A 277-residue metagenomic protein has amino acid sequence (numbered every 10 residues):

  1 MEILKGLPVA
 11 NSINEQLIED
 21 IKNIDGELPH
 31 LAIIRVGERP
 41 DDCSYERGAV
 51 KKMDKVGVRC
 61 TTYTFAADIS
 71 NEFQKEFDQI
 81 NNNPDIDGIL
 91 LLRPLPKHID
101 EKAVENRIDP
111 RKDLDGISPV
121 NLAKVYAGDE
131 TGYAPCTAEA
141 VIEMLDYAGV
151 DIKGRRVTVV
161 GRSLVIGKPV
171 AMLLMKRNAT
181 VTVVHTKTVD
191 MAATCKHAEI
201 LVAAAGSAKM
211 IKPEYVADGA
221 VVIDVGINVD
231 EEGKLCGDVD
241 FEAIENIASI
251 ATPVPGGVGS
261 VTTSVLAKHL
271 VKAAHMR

Functional and structural regions predicted by a protein language model:
M1-E27: Positively charged, low-complexity intrinsically disordered leader regions
K22-L31, G37-K55: N-terminal glycine-rich anion-binding loops that anchor highly charged ligand groups
V36-V50, G132-V221, K234-E245: Glycine-rich phosphate/diphosphate-binding loop of Rossmann-like nucleotide-binding domains
M53-A67, V181-V183: Short beta-strand elements in bilobed, periplasmic/extracellular small-molecule ligand-binding domains
E72-P84: Short, well-structured alpha-helical segments in soluble
G88-I152: Anion-binding alpha/beta catalytic cores of soluble intermediary-metabolism enzymes, centered on
P94, A204-S207, G226-I227: Short glycine-/small-residue-rich Rossmann-like dinucleotide-binding loops
K102-A123, I223-R277: Rossmann-fold NAD(P)-binding glycine/threonine-rich loop
